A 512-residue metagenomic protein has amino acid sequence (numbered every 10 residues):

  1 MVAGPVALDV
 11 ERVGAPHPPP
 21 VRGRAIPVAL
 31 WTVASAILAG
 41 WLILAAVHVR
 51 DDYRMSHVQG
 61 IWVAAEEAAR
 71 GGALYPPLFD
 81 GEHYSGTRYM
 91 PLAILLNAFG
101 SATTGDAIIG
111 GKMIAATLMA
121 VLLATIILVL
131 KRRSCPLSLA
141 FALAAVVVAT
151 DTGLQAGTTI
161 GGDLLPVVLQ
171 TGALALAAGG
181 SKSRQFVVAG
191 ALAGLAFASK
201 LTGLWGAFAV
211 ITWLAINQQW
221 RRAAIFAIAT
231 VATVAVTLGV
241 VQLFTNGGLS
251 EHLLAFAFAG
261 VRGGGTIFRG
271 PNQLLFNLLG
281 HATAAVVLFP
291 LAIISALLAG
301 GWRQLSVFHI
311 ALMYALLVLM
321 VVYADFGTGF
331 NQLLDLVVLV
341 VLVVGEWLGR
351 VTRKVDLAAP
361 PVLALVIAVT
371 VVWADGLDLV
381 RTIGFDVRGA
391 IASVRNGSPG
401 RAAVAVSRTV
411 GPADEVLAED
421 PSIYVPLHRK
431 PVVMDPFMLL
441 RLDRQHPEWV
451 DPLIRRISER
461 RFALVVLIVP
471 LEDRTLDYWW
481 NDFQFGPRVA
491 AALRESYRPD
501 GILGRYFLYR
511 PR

Functional and structural regions predicted by a protein language model:
S35, L123-A124, G280-L305, H309 (+2 more regions): Hydrophobic, aromatic-rich transmembrane alpha-helices and their immediate juxtamembrane boundary segments
G60-S85, L92, S250: Extracytosolic helix-loop segments that constitute the early lumenal/periplasmic catalytic or substrate-binding loops
E66, A145, A149, L165-A193 (+1 more regions): Specific aromatic-rich, kink-prone transmembrane helix
Y89, T202, I367-R512: Extracytoplasmic
I109, M113-S134, F141, G172: Transmembrane-helix motifs of polytopic, lipid-linked glycan transferases
Q155-L165, G329: Short acidic/glycine- and proline-prone juxtamembrane loop motifs at membrane-interface regions of multi-pass membrane
G206-A232, A292-G301, L342, R350-L357: Perimembrane helix-loop-helix junctions
W220-L291, A315-V318, N331, V337 (+1 more regions): Membrane-lumen/periplasm interface segments of specific transmembrane helices in polyprenyl phosphate-linked
